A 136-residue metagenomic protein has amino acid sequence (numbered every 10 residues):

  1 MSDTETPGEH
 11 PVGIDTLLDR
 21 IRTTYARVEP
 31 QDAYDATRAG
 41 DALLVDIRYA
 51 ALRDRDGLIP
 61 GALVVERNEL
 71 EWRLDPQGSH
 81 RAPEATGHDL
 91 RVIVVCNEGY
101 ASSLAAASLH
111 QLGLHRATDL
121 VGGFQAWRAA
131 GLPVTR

Functional and structural regions predicted by a protein language model:
M1-A42, A50-R91, Y100-R136: Rhodanese-like catalytic fold shared by cysteine-dependent sulfurtransferases and DSP/PTP-type phosphatases
V45: Active-site flanking residues adjacent to catalytic metal/cofactor-binding acidic residues
